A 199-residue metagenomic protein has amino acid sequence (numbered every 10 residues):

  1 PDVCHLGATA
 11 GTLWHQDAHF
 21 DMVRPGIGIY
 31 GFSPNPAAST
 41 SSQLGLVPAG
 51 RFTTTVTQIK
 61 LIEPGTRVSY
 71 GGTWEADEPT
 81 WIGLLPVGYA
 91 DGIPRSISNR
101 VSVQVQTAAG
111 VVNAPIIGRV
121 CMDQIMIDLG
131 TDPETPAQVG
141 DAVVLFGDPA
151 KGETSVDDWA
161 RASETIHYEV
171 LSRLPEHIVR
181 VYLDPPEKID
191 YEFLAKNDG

Functional and structural regions predicted by a protein language model:
P1-G199: Active-site anion/phosphate-binding pocket segments in diverse small-molecule metabolic enzymes
